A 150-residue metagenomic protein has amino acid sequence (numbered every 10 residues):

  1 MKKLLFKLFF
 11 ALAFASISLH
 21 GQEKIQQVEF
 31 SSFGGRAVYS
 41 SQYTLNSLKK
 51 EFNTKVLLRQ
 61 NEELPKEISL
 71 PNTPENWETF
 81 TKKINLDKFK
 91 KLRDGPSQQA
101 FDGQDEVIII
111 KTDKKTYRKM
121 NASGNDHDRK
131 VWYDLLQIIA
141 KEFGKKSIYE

Functional and structural regions predicted by a protein language model:
M1-K24: Bacterial Sec-dependent N-terminal signal peptides
L5, Q22-G35, K90-E150: Short, well-ordered, aromatic-rich surface patches in folded extracellular/luminal domains
F10-F14, S18, I84, R93 (+1 more regions): Prokaryotic Sec-type signal peptides and long signal-anchor helices with extended Leu/Ile/Val-rich h-regions
L19-V56: N-terminal export/targeting and maturation segments
A37-Y39, L64, D102: Residues that act as N-cap/strand-start positions at coil-to-secondary-structure junctions
Q42-T44, E63-N72, K115-G124: Short amphipathic beta-strand/extended segments with alternating polar/hydrophobic composition
N46-T79: N-terminal, post-signal-peptide region of Sec/Tat-exported proteins
K66-E106: Mid-chain, structured segments of secreted extracytoplasmic proteins
